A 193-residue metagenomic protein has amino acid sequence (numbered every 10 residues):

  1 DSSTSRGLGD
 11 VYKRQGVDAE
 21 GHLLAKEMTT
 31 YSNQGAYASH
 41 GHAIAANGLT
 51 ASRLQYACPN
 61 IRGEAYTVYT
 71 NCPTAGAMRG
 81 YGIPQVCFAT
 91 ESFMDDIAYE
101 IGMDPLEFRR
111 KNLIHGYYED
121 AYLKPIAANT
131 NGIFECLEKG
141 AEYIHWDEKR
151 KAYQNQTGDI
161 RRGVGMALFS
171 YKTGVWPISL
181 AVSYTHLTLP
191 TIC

Functional and structural regions predicted by a protein language model:
D1-Y12, H186-C193: Single conserved hydrophobic/aromatic residue that forms the stacking wall/gate of nucleotide- or nucleobase-binding
S2, G80, P84, A127: Charge-dense, low-complexity intrinsically disordered segments
S3, F88-A89, N131: Residue-level recognition of alpha-helix initiation/capping sites
R6, D10, V17-N47, E100-E138: Molybdopterin (Moco) oxidoreductase catalytic core of the xanthine/aldehyde oxidoreductase family
L8, L54, R162-V164: A generic secondary-structure signal marking the coil-to-beta-strand transition
R14-F93, S170-S179: Glycine-rich loop/linker segments at domain edges
A45-A46, A77-N112, E135, K139 (+2 more regions): Alpha-helical support elements that line or immediately flank enzyme active sites and cofactor-binding pockets
N112-Y184: Helix-loop-helix junctions that connect adjacent transmembrane helices in secondary transporters/permeases, recognized
